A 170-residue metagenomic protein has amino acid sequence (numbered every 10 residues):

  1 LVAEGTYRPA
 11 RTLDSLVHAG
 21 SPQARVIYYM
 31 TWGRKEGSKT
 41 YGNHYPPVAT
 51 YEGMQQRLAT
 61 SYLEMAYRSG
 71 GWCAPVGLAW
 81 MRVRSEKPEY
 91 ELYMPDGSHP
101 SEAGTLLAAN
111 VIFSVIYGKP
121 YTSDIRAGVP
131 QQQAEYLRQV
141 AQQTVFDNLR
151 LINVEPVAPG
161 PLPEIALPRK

Functional and structural regions predicted by a protein language model:
L1-E102: Alpha-helical cap/lid subdomain in secreted, periplasmic, or secretory-pathway luminal O-acyl-processing enzymes
L92, H99-A103, L107-K170: Conserved catalytic region of serine esterases and O-acyltransferases that act on ester linkages in lipids
